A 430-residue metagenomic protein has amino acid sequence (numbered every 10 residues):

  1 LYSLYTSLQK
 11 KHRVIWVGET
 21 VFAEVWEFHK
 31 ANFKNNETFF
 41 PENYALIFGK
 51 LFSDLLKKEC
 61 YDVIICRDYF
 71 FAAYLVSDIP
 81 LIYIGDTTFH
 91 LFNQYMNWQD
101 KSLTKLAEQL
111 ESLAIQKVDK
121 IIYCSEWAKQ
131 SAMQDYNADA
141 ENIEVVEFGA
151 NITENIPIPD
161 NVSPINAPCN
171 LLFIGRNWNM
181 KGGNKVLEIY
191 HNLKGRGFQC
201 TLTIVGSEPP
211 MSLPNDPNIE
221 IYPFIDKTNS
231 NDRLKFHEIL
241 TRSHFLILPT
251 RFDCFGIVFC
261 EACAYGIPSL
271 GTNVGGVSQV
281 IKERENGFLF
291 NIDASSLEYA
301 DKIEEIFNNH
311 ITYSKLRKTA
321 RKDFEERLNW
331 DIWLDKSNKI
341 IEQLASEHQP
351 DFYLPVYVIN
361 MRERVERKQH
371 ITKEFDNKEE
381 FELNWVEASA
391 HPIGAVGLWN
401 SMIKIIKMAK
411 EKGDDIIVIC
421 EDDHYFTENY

Functional and structural regions predicted by a protein language model:
D100-I121: Membrane-proximal helix-turn-helix segments that form the acceptor-binding/catalytic region of lipid-linked
I122, V162-K181, V186-N192, L202-T203: Conserved donor-binding/catalytic core segment of Leloir-type glycosyltransferases
G206-I239, F245: Nucleotide-activated donor-binding/catalytic signature segment of Leloir-type glycosyltransferases, i.e., the conserved
R251: Aromatic "clamp/platform" in nucleotide-sugar-dependent glycosyltransferases that forms part of the donor/acceptor
P268-G271, I281: Short hydrophobic beta-strand element within catalytic cores of glycosyltransferases and related nucleotide-activated
S278-E304, I311: Change "using UDP/GDP/dTDP sugars" to "using nucleotide sugars
E305, T312-R327, W333-K336: A short, well-ordered alpha-helix in the C-terminal region of glycosyltransferases
Q349-C420, H424-Y430: An acidic/histidine-cluster motif and surrounding catalytic segment that typifies divalent-metal-assisted enzyme active
